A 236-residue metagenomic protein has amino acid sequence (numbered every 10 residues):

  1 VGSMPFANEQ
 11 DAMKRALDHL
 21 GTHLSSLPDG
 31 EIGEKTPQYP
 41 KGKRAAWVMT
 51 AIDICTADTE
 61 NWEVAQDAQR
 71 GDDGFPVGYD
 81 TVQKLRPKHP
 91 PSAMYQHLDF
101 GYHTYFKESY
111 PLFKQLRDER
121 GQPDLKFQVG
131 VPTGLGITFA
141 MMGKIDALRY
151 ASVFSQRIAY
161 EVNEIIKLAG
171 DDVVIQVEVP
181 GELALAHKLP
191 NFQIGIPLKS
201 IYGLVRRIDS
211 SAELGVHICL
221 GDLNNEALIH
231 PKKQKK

Functional and structural regions predicted by a protein language model:
V1-R157, E161-V173, A186-I194, K232-K233: Alpha/beta catalytic barrel-like cores
S155, V162-N224: Loop-centered beta-sheet repeat module
L228-K236: Substrate-binding cleft/loops of secretory-pathway carbohydrate-active enzymes
